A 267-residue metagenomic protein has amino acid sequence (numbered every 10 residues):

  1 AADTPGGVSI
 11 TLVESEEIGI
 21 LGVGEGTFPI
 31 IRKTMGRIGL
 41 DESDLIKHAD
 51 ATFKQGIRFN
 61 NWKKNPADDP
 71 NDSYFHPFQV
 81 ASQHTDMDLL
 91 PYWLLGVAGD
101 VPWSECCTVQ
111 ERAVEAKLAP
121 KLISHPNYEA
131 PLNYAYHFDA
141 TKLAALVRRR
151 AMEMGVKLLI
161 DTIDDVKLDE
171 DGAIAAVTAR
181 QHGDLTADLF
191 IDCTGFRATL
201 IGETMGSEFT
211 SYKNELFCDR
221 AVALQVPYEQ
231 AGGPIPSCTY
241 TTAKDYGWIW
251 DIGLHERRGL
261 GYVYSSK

Functional and structural regions predicted by a protein language model:
A2-V23: Glycine-rich FAD pyrophosphate-binding loop
G19-A113: Dinucleotide-binding Rossmann-like beta1-alpha1 core, especially the glycine-rich loop that anchors the ADP
A113-K142, A176, L185, L254-G261: Helix-loop-beta segment of a Rossmann-like dinucleotide-binding subdomain
L159-A175: A conserved short coil-to-beta-strand element within the FAD-binding core of flavoproteins
R180-L189: Core beta-strand elements of the Rossmann-like FAD/NAD(P) dinucleotide-binding domain in flavoenzyme oxidoreductases
D192-S207: Flavin (primarily FAD) binding-site architecture
G206-P234: Central beta-strand plus flanking loop segment that forms part of the substrate or channel wall within the catalytic
K244-K267: Conserved FAD/dinucleotide-binding core of flavoprotein oxidoreductases
